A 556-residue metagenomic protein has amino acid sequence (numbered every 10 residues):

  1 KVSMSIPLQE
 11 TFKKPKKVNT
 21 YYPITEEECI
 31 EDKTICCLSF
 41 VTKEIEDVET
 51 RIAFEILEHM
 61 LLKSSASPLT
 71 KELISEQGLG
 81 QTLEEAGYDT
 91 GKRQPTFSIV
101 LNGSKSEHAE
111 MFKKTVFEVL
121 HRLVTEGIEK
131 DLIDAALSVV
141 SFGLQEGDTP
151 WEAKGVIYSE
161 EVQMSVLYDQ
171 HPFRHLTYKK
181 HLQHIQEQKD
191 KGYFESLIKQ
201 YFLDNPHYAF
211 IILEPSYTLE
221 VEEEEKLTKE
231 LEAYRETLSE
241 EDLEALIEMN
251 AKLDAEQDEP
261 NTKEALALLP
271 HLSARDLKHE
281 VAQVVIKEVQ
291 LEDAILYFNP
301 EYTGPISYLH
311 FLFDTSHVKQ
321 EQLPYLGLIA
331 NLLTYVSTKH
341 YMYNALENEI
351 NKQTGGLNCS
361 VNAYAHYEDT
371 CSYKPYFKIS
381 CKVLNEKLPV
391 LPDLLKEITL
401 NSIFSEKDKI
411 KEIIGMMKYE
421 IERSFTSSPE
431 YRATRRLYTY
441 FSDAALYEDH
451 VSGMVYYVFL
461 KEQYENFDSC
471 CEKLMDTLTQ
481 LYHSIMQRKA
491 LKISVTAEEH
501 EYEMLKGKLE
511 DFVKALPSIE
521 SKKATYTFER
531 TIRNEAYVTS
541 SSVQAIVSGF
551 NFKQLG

Functional and structural regions predicted by a protein language model:
K1-E10, E31-C37, T42-D47, H59 (+3 more regions): Charge-rich, well-structured scaffold segments of protease-associated domains
V2-L57, T531, Y537-N551: Loop-rich catalytic cores of soluble enzymes, especially ATP-dependent carboxylate-amine ligases and other
K16-T25, F210-E214, I295-N299, S380 (+1 more regions): Short amphipathic
N19-P23, E84, K191-I198, D293-L296 (+2 more regions): Short alpha-helical segments and helix-capping/turn motifs at coil-helix boundaries
E28-C37, I45-E49, V281-P324, T539-Q544 (+1 more regions): Active-site-adjacent "gating/activation" loops or surface patches in catalytic cores
E49-L61, G304-E349, D393-K396, G556: Active/ligand-binding-proximal structured segments within catalytic/core domains that scaffold catalytic residues
L269, A274-K287, L326, A330-L333: Catalytic nucleotidyl-transfer cores of nucleotide-processing enzymes
T527: Pyridoxal 5′-phosphate
